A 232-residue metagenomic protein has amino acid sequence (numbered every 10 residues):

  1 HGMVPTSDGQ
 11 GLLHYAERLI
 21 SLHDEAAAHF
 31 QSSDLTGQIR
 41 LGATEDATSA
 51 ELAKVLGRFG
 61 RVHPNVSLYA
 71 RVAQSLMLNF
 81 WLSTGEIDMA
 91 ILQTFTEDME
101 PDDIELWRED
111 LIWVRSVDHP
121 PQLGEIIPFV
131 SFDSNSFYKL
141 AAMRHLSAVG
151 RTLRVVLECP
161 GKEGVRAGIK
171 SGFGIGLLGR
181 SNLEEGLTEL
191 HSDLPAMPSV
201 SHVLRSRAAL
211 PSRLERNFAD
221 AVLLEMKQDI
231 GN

Functional and structural regions predicted by a protein language model:
V4-S32: Alpha-helical "hinge/linker" immediately C-terminal to small N-terminal DNA-binding modules
T6-G9, L82-S83, A142, A167-G172: Hydrophobic residues within well-ordered alpha-helices
T36-D98: Central regulatory/effector-binding core of bacterial HTH transcription factors
E51, L194-N232: A late-sequence structural motif
S67-A73, T152-G161: Short beta-strand-to-loop elements that line the ligand-binding cleft of bilobed periplasmic-binding protein-like
D98-S134: Flexible hinge/capping segments at coil-to-helix
M99-I104, E109, A167-L210: Beta-alpha-beta core module
P128-V149: Secondary-structure junction motif
